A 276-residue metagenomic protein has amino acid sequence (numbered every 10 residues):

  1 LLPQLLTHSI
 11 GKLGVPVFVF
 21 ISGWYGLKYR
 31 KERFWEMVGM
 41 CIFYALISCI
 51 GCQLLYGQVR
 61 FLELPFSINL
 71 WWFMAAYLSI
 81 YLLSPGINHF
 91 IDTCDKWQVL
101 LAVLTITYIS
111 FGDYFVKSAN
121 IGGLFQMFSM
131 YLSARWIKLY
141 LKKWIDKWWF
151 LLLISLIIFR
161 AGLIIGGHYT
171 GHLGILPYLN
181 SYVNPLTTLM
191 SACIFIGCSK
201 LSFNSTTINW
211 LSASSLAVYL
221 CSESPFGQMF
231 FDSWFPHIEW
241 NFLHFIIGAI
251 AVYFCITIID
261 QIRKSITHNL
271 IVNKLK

Functional and structural regions predicted by a protein language model:
L1-K276: Alpha-helical transmembrane segments and their immediate juxtamembrane cytosolic regions
